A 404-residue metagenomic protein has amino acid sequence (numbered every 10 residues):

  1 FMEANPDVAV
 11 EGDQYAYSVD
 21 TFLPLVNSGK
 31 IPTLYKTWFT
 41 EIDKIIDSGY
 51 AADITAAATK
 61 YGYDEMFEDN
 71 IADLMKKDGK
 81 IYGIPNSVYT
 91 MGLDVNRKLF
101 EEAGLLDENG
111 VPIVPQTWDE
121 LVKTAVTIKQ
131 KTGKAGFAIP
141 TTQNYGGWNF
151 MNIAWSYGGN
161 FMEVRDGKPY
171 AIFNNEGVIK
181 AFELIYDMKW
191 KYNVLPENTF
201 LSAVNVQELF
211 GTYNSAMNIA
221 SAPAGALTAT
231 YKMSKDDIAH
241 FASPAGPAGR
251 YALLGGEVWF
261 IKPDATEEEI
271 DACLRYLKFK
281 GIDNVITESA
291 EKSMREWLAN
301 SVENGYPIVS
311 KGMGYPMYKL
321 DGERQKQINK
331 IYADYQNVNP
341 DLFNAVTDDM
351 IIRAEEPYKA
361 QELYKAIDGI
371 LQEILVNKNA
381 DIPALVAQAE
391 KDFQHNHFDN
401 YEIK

Functional and structural regions predicted by a protein language model:
F1-S48, A56-E65, D107, E268 (+2 more regions): Conserved N-terminal structural module of periplasmic/extracytoplasmic solute-binding proteins
A4-Q14, L106-P112, K168-Y170, D187-L201 (+1 more regions): A local structural motif
Q14-F22, T40, Q116-E120, E197-G211: Short helix-initiation/N-cap motifs at beta->coil->alpha
V26-T37, Y50-A52, K134-A135, G211-S221: Alpha-to-beta junction loops
W38-G92, E101, D119-T124, N149 (+3 more regions): Hinge/lid segment of periplasmic solute-binding proteins
A52-F67, G110-V114, F137, G159-K180 (+2 more regions): Short, solvent-exposed loop/beta-turn-alpha elements that line the ligand-binding surface or hinge of extracytoplasmic
V122-T127, G167-T199, S243: Glycine-centered hinge/linker elements that transmit conformational signals in sensory and ligand-binding systems
A224-S234, A248-L253, F260-K365: C-terminal lobe and pocket-closing loops of periplasmic/extracytoplasmic Venus-flytrap solute-binding proteins
